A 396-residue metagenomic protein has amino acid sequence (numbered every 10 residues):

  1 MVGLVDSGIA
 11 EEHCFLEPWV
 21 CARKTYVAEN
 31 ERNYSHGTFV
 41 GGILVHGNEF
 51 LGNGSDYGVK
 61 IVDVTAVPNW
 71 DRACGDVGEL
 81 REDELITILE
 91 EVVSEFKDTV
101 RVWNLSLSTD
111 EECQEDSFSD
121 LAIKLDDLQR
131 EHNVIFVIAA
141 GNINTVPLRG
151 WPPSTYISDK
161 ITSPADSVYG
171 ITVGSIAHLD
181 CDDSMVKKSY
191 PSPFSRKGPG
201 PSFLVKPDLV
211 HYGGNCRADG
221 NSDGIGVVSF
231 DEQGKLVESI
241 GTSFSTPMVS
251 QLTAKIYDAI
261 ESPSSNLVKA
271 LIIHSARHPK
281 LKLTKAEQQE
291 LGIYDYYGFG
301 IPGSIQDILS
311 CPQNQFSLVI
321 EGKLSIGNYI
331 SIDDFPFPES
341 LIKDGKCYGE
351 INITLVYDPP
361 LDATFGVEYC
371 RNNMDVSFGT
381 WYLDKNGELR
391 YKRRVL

Functional and structural regions predicted by a protein language model:
M1-G3, K24-R32, S154-I157, Y190-S195 (+1 more regions): N-terminal domain-start motif of subtilase-like serine proteases
M1-R23, V27-E82, E131-N133, D166-Y169 (+3 more regions): Subtilisin-like serine protease catalytic core
G3-R23, I176-T246: Catalytic-core environment of secreted peptidases
C21, D362, C370-L396: Eukaryotic complex-assembly/interaction regions
F39-G42, H46-G47, R81, L121 (+3 more regions): Catalytic cores of nucleotide-enabled group-transfer and carboxylate-activating enzymes in metabolic and assembly-line
W70-S167, G234-I240, F244-T246: Substrate-binding/access-modulating region of protease and related hydrolase catalytic domains
S245-A259: Short, small-residue alpha-helix embedded
G292-G379: Secreted peptidase-domain scaffold signal
